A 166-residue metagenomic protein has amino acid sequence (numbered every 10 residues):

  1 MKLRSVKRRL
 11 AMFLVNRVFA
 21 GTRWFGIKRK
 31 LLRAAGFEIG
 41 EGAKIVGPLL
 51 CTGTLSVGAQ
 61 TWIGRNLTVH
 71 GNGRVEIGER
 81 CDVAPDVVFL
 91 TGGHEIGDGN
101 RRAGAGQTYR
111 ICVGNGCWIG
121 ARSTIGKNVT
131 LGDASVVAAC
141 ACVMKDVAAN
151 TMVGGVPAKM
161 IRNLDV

Functional and structural regions predicted by a protein language model:
M1-G42: A transmembrane-helix-recognition feature enriched in membrane-embedded lipid enzymes and envelope glyco-/phospholipid
V18, T22, R29, L50-V57 (+3 more regions): Flexible, glycine/small-residue-enriched loop-and-beta-strand segment within the central core of proteins
G40, T130, A148: Short conserved AdoMet
K44, D82, W118, V136 (+1 more regions): Short-chain dehydrogenase/reductase
V75, A141, A149-T151, K159: Glycine-centered loop/turn positions within well-structured domains that cap or flank conserved ligand/cofactor-binding
L90, M144, M152-G154: Structural detector of well-ordered beta-strand residues that form the stable sheet scaffold of enzyme domains
A121-V136, A141-K145: Beta-rich strand-turn-strand
